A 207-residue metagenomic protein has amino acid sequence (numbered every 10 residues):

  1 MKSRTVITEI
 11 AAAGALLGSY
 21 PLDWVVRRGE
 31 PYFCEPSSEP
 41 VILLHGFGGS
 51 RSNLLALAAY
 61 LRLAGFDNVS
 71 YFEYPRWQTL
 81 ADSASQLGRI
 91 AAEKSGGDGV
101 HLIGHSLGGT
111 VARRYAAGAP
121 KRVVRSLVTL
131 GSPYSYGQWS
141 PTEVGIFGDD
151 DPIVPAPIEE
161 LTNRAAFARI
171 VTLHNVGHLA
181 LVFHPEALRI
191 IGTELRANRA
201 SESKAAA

Functional and structural regions predicted by a protein language model:
M1-I42, G48-Y71, A84, I90-K94 (+2 more regions): Flexible, membrane-associating and regulatory peripheral segments of lipid-active enzymes
A11, I153, T172-L173, A180-V182 (+1 more regions): Patatin-like phospholipase
Y32-F33, G137-Q138, E160-N163: Short secondary-structure boundary/capping segments
V41-S52, A56, Y60-I153, A180: Serine-dependent carboxylesterase/thioesterase catalytic core of lipase-like alpha/beta-hydrolase/SGNH enzymes
N68, R164-L181, I191: Catalytic histidine neighborhood in serine/cysteine hydrolases with alpha/beta-hydrolase-type architecture
F147, T172-H174, A187, A200: Functional cleft and adjacent loop/helix regions within the main domain that mediate ligand binding or catalysis
D149-A168: Conserved loop-alpha-helix segment in the C-terminal half of the alpha/beta-hydrolase fold that carries the catalytic
V182-A197: Post-His helix in hydrolase/transferase enzymes
